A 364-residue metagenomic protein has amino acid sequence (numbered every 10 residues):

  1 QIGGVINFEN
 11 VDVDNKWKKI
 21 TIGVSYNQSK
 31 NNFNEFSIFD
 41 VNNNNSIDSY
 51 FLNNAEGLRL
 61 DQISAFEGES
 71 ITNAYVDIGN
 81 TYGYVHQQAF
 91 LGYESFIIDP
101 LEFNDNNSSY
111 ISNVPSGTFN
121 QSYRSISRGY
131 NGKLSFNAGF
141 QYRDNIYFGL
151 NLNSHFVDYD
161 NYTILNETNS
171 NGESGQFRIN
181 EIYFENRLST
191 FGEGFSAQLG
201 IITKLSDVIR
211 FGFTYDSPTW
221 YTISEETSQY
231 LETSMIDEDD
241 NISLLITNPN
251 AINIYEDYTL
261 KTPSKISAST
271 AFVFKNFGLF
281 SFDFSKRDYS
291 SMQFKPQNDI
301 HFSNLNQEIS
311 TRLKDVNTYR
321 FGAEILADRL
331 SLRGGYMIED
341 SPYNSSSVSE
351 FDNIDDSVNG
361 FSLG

Functional and structural regions predicted by a protein language model:
N7-G364: Outer-membrane beta-barrel porins/channels
